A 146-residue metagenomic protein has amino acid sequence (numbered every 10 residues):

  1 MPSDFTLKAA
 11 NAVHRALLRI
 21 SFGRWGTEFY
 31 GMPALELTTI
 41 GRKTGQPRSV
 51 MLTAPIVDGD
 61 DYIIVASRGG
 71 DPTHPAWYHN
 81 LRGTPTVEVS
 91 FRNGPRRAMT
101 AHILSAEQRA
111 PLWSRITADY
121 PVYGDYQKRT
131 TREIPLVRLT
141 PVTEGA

Functional and structural regions predicted by a protein language model:
M1-E28: Extreme N-terminal tail/first-helix region
M32-S67: Short beta-strand segments
A34, E133-L136: Short hydrophobic/aromatic beta-strand or adjacent loop that forms the aromatic wall/cage of a ligand/substrate-binding
V57-G59, G94, E144: Short strand-connecting beta-turns/loops that link adjacent beta-strands
R68-Y120, R129-E133, P141: Short, structured beta-strand-loop surface elements
Y126: Non-catalytic, usually N-terminal nucleic-acid engagement modules in DNA/RNA processing proteins
L139-G145: Short beta-strand-to-coil "C-cap" segments at the C-terminal boundary of structured domains/repeats, marking
